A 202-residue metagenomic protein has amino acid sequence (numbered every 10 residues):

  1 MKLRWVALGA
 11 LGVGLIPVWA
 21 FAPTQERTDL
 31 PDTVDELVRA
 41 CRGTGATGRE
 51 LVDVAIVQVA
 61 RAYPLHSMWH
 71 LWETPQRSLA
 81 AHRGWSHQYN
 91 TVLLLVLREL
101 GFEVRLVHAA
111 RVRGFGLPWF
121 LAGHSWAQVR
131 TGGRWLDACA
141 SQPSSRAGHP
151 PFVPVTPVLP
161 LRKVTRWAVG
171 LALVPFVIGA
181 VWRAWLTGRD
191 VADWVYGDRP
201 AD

Functional and structural regions predicted by a protein language model:
R4-A22: Hydrophobic membrane-insertion alpha-helices, especially the h-region of bacterial N-terminal signal peptides
R4-L8, R27, I56-V59, L95: Intrinsically disordered, low-complexity acidic regions enriched in Pro/Ser/Thr
P17-R27, R39-G43, S144-A147, P151-L186: Compositionally biased, intrinsically disordered low-complexity regions enriched in charged/polar residues
P23-W85, L173-P175: Secondary-structure boundary elements
A55, A62-P64, G114, L159-D202: Alpha-helical and coiled-coil interaction segments, frequently adjacent to or embedded within charge-biased
A80-V96: Mid-chain, structured segments of secreted extracytoplasmic proteins
T91-K163: Hydrophobic/aromatic-rich core segments of domains that either
